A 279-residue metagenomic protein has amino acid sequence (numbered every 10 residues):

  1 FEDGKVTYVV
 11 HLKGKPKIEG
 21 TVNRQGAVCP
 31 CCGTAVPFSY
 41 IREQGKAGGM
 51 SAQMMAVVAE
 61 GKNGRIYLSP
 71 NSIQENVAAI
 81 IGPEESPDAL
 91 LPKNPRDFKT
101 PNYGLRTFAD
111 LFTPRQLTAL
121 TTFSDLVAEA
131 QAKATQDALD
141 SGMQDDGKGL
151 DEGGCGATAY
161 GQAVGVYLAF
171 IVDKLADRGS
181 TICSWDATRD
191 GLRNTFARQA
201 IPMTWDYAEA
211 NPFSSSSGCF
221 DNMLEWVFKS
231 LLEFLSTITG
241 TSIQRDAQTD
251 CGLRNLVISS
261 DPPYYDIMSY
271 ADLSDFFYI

Functional and structural regions predicted by a protein language model:
F1-N255, P263, I267-I279: Nucleic-acid modification enzymes, centered on SAM-dependent nucleic-acid methyltransferases
